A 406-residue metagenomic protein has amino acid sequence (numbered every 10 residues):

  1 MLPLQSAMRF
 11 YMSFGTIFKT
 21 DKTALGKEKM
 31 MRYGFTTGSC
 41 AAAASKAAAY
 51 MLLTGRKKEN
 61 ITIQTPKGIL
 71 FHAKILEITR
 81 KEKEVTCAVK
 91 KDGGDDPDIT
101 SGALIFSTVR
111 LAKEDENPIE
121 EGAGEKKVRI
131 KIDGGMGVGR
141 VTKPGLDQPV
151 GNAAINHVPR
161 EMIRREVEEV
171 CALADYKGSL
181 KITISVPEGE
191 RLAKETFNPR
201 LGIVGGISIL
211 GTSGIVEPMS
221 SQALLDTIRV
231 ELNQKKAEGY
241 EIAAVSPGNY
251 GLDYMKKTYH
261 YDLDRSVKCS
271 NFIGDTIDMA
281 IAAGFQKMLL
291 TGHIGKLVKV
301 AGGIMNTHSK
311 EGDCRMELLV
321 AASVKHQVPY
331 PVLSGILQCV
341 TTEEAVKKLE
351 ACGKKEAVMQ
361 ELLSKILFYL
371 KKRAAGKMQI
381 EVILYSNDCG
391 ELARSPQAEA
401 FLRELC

Functional and structural regions predicted by a protein language model:
Q5-M8, G102-L104: Intrinsic structural disorder/low-complexity segments
S13-E195, P199-L201: Generic N-terminal targeting/processing segments that precede catalytic cores or assembly contacts
G15-F18, R32, G38, L201-I207 (+3 more regions): A structural signal for small-residue-enriched, beta-sheet-centric alpha/beta enzyme cores and oligomeric scaffold folds
A48, P159, I163-A174, E231 (+3 more regions): Hydrophobic, Leu/Ile/Phe/Ala-enriched alpha-helical segments that form helix-helix packing faces
F106, T258-Y261, S395-F401: Surface-exposed flexible segments
R129, R160, L363-C406: Extended hydrophobic packing segments that form well-structured cores
R191, L252, E391: Flexible, glycine-rich phosphate/dinucleotide-binding loops and adjacent beta-alpha linkers at cofactor/substrate
